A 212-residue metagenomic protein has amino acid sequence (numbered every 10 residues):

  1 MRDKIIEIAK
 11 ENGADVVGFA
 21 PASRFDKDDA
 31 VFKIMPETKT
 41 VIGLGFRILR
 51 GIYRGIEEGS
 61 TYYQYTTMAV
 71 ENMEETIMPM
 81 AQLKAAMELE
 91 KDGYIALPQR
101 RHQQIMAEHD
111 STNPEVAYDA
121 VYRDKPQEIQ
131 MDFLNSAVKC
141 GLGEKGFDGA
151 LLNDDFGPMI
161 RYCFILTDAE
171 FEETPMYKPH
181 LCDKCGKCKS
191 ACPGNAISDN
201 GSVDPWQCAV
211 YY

Functional and structural regions predicted by a protein language model:
M1-M80: Non-catalytic, usually N-terminal nucleic-acid engagement modules in DNA/RNA processing proteins
T67, M73-Y212: Catalytic cores of enzyme domains
